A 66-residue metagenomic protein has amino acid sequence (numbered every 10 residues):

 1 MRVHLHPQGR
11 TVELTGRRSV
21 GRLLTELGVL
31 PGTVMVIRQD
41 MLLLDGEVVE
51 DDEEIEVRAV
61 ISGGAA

Functional and structural regions predicted by a protein language model:
M1-A66: Ubiquitin-like/PB1-type beta-grasp interaction modules and other compact soluble beta-rich domains
